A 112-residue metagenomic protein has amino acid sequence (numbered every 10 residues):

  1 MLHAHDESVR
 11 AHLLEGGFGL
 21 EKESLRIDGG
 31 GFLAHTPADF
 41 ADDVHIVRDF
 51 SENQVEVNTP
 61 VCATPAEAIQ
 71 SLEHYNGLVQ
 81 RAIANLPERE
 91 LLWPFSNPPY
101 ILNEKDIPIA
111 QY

Functional and structural regions predicted by a protein language model:
M1-Y112: Terminal catalytic/cofactor-binding subdomain
